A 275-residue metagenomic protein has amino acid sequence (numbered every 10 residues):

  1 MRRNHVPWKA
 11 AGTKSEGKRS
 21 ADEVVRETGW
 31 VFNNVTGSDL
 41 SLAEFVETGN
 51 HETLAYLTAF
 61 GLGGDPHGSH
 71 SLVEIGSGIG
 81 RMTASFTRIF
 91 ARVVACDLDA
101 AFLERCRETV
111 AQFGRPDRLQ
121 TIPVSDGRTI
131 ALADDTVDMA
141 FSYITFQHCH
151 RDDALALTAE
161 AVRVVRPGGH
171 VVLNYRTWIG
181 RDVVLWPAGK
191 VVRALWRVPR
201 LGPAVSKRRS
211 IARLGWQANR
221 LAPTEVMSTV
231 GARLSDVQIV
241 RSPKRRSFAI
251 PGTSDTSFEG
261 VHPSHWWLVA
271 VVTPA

Functional and structural regions predicted by a protein language model:
M1-S69, I79-L119, P123-T129, R151-A154 (+1 more regions): Class I (Rossmann-like) S-adenosyl-L-methionine-dependent methyltransferase catalytic domain, capturing the SAM-binding
H70-S71, R166: Residues that mark the start of a beta-strand
S71, R92, T136-D138: Structural signature of beta-strand start/N-cap positions in the alpha/beta core of ABC transporter nucleotide-binding
E74: Class I SAM-dependent methyltransferase core
T83, T145, V164: Ser/Thr-centric signal marking residues that sit in or immediately flank functional binding/regulatory motifs
R128-A140: A short acidic, Gly/Pro-enriched loop at the edge of an enzyme's catalytic core that lines a small-molecule cofactor
M139-D152: A short SAM/SAH-binding and catalytic strip from SAM-dependent methyltransferases
L155-P167: A short glycine-rich, Lys/Arg-flanked "PGG" loop and its adjoining helix->strand segment in the class I
